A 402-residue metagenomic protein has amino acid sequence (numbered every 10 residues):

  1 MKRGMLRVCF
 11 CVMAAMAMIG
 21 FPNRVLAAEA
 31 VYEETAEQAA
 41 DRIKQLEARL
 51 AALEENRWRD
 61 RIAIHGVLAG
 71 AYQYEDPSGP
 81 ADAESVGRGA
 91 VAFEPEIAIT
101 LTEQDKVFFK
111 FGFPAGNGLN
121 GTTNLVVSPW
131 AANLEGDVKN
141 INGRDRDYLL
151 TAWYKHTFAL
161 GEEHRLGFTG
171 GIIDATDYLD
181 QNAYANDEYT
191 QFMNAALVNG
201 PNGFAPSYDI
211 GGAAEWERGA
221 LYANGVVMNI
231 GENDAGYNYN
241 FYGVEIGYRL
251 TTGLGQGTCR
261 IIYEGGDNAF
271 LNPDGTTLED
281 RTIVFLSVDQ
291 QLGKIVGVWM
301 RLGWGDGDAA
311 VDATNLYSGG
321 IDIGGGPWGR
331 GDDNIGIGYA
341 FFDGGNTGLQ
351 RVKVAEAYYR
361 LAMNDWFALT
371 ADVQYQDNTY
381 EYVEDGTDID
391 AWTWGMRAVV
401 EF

Functional and structural regions predicted by a protein language model:
F10-C11, F21-S85, E96-K106: N-terminal periplasmic/intermembrane-space "pro-region" immediately following the signal or transit peptide
A52-I64, A98-F108, A159-L166, D180 (+5 more regions): Short loop/turn motifs that connect adjacent beta-strands in outer-membrane beta-barrel proteins
G66-Y74, F109-F113, F168-I172, G225-N229 (+7 more regions): Transmembrane beta-barrel strands of outer-membrane/channel proteins
Q73-A92, L101-A152, T157-A159, E163 (+2 more regions): Surface-exposed loop and membrane-interface regions of Gram-negative outer-membrane beta-barrel proteins
V91-P95, D147-Y154, Y208-G212, N240-I246 (+6 more regions): Hydrophobic, lipid-facing positions within transmembrane beta-strands of outer-membrane proteins
T122-W153, L160-E245: Surface-exposed coil loops of outer-membrane beta-barrel proteins
R218-A223, Y248-G345, K353, A357: Detector for outer-membrane/organellar transmembrane beta-barrel domains, recognizing the amphipathic beta-strand
I321, F367, D388-F402: Outer-membrane beta-barrel "beta-signal"
